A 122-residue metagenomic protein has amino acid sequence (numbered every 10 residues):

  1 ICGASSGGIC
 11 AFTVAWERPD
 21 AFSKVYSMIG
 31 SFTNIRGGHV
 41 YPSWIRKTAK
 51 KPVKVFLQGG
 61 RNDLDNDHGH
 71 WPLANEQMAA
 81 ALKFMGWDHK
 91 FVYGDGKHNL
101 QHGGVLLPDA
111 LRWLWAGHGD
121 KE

Functional and structural regions predicted by a protein language model:
I1-E122: Non-catalytic cap/lid and distal C-terminal segments of serine-dependent acyl enzymes
